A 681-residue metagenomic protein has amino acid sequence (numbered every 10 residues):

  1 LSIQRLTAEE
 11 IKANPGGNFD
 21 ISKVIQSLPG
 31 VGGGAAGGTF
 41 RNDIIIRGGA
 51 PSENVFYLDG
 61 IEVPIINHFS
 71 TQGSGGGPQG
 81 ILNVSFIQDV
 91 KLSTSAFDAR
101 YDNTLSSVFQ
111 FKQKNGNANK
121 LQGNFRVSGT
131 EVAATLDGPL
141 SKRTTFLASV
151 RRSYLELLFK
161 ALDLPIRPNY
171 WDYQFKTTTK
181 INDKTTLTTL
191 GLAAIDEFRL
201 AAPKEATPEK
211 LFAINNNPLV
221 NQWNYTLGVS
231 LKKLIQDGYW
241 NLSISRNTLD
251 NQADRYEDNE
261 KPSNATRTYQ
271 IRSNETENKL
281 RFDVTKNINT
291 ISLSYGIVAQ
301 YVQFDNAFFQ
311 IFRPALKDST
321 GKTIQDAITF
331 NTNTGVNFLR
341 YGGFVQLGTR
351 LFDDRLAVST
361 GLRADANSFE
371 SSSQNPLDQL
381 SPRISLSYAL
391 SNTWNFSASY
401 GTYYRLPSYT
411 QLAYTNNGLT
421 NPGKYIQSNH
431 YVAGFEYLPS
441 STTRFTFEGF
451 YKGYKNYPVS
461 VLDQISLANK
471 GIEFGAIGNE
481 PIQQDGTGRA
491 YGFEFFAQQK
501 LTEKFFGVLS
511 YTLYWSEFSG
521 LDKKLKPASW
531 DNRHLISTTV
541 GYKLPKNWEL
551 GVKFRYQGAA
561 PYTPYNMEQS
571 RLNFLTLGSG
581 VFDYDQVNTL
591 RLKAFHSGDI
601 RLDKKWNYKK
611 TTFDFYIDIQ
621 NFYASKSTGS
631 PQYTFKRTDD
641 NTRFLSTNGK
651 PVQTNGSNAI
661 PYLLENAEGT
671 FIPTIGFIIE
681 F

Functional and structural regions predicted by a protein language model:
L1-D98, V108-K114: Periplasmic N-terminal accessory/gating domains of Gram-negative outer-membrane beta-barrel systems
I66-N67, P203-E209, D250, D305-I311 (+4 more regions): Surface-exposed extracellular loop regions of Gram-negative outer-membrane beta-barrel proteins, predominantly
S128-R152, L164-E197, L219-Y239, R246 (+1 more regions): Transmembrane beta-barrel wall of Gram-negative outer-membrane proteins
L155, T186-L234, W240, T248-N274 (+1 more regions): Flexible loop and strand-edge segments within Gram-negative outer membrane beta-barrel domains
T268, S273, E277-R281, N331-T332 (+5 more regions): Outer membrane beta-barrel strand-and-loop segments of large Gram-negative receptors, especially TonB-dependent
E275, T285, T290-S294, V298 (+4 more regions): Structural signature of Gram-negative outer-membrane beta-barrels, strongest in the C-terminal barrel of TonB-dependent
L351-D353, Y451-G453, F474-A559: Gram-negative outer-membrane beta-barrel transporters
K455, G507, Y556-G578, K593-S597 (+1 more regions): C-terminal beta-signal and adjacent terminal beta-strands/loops of Gram-negative outer-membrane beta-barrel proteins
